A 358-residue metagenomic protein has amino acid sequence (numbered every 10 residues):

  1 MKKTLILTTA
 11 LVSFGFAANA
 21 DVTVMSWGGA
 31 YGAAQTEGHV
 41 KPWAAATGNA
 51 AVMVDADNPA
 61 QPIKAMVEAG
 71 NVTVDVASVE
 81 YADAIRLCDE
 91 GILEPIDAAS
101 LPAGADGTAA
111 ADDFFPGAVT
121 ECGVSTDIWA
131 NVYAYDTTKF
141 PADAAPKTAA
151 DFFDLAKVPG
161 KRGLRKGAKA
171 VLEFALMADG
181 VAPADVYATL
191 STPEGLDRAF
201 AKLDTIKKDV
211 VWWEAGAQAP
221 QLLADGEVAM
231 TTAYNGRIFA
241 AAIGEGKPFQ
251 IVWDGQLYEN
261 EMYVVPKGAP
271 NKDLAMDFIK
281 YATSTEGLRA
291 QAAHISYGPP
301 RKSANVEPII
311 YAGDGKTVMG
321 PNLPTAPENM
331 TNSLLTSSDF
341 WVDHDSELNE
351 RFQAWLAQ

Functional and structural regions predicted by a protein language model:
M1-N19: Gram-negative bacterial Sec-dependent N-terminal signal peptides
D21-R86: Early extracytoplasmic/lumenal segment of secretory-pathway proteins
G29-A34, V79-A84, C88-Q218: Extracytoplasmic ligand-binding site segments that recognize negatively charged/polar headgroups
N71-S78, W212-W213, A229-Y234, Q250: Paired acidic/hydrophobic, glycine-rich loop segments that form the ligand-binding mouth/hinge of periplasmic-binding
A84-R86, M230-P248: A ligand-binding cleft/hinge motif common to bilobed small-molecule-binding domains
L196-T205, I243-A269: Periplasmic-binding protein-like
E261, P266-N332: Mature extracytoplasmic/periplasmic domains
P327-Q358: Conserved C-terminal helix/tail region of periplasmic/extracytoplasmic solute-binding proteins
